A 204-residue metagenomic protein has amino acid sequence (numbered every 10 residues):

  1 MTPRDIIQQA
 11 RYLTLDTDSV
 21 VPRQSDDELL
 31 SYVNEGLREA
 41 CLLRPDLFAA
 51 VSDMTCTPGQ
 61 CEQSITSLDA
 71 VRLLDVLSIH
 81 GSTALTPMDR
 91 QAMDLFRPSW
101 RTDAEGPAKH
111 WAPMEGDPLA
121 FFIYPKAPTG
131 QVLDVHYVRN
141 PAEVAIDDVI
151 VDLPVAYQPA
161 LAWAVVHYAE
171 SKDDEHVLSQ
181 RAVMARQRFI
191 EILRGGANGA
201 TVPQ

Functional and structural regions predicted by a protein language model:
M1-Q204: Glycine-enriched, solvent-exposed interface loops adjoining structured elements
